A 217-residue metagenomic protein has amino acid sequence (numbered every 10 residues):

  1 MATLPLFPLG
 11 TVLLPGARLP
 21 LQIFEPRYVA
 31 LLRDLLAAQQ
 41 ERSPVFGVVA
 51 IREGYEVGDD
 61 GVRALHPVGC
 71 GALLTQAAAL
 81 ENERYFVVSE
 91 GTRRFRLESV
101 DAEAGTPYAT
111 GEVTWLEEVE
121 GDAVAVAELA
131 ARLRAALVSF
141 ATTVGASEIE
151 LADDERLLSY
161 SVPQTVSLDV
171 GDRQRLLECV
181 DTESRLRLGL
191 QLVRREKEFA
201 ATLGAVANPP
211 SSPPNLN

Functional and structural regions predicted by a protein language model:
M1-N217: N-terminal low-complexity, acidic/polar interaction/targeting segments
